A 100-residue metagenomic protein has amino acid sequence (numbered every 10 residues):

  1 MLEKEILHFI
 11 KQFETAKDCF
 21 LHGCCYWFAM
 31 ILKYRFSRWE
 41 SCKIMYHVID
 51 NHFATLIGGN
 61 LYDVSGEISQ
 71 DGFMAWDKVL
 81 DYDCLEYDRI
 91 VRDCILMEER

Functional and structural regions predicted by a protein language model:
M1-R100: A structural boundary/capping signal
